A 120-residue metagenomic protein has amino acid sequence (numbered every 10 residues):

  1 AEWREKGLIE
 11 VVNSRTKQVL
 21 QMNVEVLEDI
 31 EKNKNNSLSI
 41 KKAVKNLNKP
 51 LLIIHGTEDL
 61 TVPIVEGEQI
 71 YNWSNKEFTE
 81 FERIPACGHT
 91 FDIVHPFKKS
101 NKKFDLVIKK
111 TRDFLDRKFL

Functional and structural regions predicted by a protein language model:
A1, E66-I70, P96-K99: Short, glycine/charged-enriched secondary-structure capping and boundary segments
A1-V26: Hydrolase active-site cap/lid region
Q21-V44, K49: Active-site nucleophile elbow and catalytic-triad environment of alpha/beta-hydrolase enzymes
N46-N48, I53-H55, D59: Short beta-strand/loop motif that positions the catalytic acidic residue of the alpha/beta-hydrolase fold
K49, P63-W73: Short alpha-helix in the alpha/beta-hydrolase fold that links the catalytic acid
S74-D92: Catalytic histidine neighborhood in serine/cysteine hydrolases with alpha/beta-hydrolase-type architecture
C87, F91-L120: Catalytic active-site module of serine/aspartate enzymes centered on a nucleophile-bearing elbow/loop
